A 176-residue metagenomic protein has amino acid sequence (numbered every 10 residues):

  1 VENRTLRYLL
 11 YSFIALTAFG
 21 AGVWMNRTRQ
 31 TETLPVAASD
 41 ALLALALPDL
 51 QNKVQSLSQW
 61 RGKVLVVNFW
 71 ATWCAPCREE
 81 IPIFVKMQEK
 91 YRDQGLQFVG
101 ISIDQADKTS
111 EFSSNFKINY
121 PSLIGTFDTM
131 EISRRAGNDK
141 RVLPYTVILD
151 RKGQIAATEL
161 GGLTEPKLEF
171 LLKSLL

Functional and structural regions predicted by a protein language model:
V1-A44: N-terminal targeting signals for export/organelle localization
A44-L65: A short beta-strand-turn-helix
L45, F69-W70, F112, Y120: Conserved hydrophobic/aromatic "anchor" residues that stabilize well-ordered secondary structure elements
R61, F69-K86: Conserved redox-active cysteine motifs that mediate thiol-disulfide chemistry, especially di-cysteine Cys-X(1-2)-Cys
K63-L65, F69-W73, Q105, V142: Short pre-active-site segment immediately N-terminal to redox-active cysteine/selenocysteine motifs in thiol-based
R78-K117, F127-R134: Structural microenvironment flanking redox-active thiols in thiol-disulfide oxidoreductases
F112-I118, G125-K173: Thiol/disulfide oxidoreductase modules built on the thioredoxin-like
